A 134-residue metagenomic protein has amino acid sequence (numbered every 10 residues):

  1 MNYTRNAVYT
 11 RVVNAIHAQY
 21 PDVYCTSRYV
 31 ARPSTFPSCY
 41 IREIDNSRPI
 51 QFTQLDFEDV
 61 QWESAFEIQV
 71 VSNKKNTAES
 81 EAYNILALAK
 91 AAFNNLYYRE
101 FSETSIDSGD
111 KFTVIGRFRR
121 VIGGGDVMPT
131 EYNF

Functional and structural regions predicted by a protein language model:
M1-Y24, S47-F134: Charged, amphipathic alpha-helical segments and their flanking helix caps
T26-P33: Short acidic low-complexity segments
P33-T35, W62: A short, polar/charged loop/turn motif at coil->beta-strand junctions and beta-hairpin connectors
F36-D45: A short, hydrophobic beta-strand-centered structural micro-motif
